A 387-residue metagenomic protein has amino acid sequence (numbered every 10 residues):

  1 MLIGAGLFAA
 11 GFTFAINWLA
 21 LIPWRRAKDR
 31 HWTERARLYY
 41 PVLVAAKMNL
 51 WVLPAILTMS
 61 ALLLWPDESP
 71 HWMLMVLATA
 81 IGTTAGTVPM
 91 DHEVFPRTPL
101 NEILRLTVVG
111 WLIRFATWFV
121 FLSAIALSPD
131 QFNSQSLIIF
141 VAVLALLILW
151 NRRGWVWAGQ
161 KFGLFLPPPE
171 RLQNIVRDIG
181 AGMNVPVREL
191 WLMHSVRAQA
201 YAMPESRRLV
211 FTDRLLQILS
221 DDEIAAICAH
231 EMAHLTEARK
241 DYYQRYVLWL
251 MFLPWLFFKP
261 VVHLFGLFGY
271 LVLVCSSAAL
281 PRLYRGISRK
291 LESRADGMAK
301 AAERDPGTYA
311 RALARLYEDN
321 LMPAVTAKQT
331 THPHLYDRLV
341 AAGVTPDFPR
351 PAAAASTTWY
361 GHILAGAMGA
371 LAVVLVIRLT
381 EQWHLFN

Functional and structural regions predicted by a protein language model:
L2, F12-Q135, A142-L250, L283-A365 (+1 more regions): Polar-ligand-bearing catalytic/cofactor-coordination segments of membrane-embedded or membrane-tethered inner-membrane
F8-A10: Basic helix-turn-helix/winged-helix DNA-binding cores and closely related short helical interaction motifs
M251-L256: Functional transmembrane alpha-helices
F258-V272: Membrane-interfacial helix-loop-helix connectors in multipass membrane proteins
L273-Y284: Transmembrane alpha-helical hairpins and terminal membrane-anchor modules
A367-A370: Short, glycine/alanine-rich hydrophobic alpha-helices that insert into or span membranes
A372-N387: Juxtamembrane boundary at the C-terminal end of a transmembrane helix
